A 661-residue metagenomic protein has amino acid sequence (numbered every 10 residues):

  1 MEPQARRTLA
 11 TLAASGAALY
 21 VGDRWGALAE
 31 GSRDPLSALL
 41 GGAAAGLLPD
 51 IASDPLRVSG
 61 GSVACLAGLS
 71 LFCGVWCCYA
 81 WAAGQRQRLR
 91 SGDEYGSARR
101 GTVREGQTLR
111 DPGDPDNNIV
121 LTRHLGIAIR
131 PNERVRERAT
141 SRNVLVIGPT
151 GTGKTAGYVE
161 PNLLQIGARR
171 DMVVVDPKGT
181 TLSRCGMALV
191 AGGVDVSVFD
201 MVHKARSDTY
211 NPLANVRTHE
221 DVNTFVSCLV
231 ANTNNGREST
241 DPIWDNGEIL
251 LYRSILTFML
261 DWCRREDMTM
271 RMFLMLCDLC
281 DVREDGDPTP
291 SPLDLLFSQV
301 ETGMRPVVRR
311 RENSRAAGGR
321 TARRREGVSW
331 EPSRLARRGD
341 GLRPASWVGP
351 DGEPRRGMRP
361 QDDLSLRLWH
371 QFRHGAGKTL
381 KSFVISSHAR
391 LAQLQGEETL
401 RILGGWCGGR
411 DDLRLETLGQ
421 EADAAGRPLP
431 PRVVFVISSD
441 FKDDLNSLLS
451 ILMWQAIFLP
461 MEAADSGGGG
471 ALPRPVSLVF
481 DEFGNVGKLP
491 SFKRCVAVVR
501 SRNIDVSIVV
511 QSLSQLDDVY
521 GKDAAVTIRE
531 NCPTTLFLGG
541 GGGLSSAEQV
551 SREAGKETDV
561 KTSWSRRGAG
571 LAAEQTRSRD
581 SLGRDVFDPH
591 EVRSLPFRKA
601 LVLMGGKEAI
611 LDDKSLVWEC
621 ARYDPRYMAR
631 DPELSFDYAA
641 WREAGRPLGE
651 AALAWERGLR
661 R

Functional and structural regions predicted by a protein language model:
M1-T152, A156-N162, A205, R567 (+2 more regions): Basic- and hydrophobic-enriched, low-structure N-terminal and domain-boundary segments that flank ATP-binding catalytic
E2-P3, S546-Q549, E553, I610 (+2 more regions): Short intrinsically disordered, low-complexity coil segments enriched in acidic
C73-N118, H219-V230, M272-V282, T417-A425 (+2 more regions): Short alpha-helical interface patches
T122, G126, R130, G375-G377 (+3 more regions): Glycine-centered flexibility motif
I129, E133-V135, N234-I243, R265 (+1 more regions): Low-complexity, polar-biased intrinsically disordered regions enriched in Pro/Ser/Thr/Gly
V135, T140-I504, H590-L611, A621 (+1 more regions): P-loop NTPase motor domains
V496-L601: Conserved ATP-driven motor cores of ASCE-family P-loop NTPases powering translocation/secretion/packaging/pilus
